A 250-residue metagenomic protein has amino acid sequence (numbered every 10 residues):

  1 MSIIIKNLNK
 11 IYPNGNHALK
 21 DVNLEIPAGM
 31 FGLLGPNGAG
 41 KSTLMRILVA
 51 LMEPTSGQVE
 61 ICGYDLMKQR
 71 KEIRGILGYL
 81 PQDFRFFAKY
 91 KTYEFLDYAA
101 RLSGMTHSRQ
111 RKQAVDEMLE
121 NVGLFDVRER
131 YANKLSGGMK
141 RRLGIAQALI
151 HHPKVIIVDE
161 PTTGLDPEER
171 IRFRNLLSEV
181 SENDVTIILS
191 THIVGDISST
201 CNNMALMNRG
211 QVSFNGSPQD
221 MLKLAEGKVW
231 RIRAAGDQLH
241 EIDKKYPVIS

Functional and structural regions predicted by a protein language model:
I3-I5, L19, R74: Conserved structural motif at the start of ABC-family nucleotide-binding domains
P36-G40: Walker A (P-loop) phosphate-binding loop of ABC-type ATPase nucleotide-binding domains
G57-K68, E72-I73: Conserved ABC transporter NBD signature motif
D97, R101-G104, R109-V127: Conserved ABC ATPase "signature" region
Y131-L135: Conserved ABC ATPase signature
I156-D159: Catalytic Walker B motif of ABC-type/P-loop ATPase nucleotide-binding domains
R174-S250: ABC transporter nucleotide-binding domain
